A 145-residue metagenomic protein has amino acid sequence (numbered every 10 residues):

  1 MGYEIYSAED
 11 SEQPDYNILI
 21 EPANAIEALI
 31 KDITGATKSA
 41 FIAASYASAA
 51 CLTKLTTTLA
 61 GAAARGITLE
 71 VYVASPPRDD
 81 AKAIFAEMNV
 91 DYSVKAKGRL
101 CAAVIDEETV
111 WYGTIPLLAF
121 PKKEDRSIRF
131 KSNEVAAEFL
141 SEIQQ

Functional and structural regions predicted by a protein language model:
M1-Q145: PLD/PLD-like phosphodiesterase catalytic module centered on the HKD motif
